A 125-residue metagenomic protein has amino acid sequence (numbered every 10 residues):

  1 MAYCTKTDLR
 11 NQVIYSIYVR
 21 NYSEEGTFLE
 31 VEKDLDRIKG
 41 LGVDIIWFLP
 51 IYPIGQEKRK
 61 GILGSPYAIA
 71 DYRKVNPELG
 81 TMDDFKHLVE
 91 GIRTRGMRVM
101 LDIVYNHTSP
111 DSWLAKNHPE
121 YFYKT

Functional and structural regions predicted by a protein language model:
A2-V13, V19-E32, D36-D44, I51-T125: Substrate-binding/active-site clefts of carbohydrate-active enzymes
